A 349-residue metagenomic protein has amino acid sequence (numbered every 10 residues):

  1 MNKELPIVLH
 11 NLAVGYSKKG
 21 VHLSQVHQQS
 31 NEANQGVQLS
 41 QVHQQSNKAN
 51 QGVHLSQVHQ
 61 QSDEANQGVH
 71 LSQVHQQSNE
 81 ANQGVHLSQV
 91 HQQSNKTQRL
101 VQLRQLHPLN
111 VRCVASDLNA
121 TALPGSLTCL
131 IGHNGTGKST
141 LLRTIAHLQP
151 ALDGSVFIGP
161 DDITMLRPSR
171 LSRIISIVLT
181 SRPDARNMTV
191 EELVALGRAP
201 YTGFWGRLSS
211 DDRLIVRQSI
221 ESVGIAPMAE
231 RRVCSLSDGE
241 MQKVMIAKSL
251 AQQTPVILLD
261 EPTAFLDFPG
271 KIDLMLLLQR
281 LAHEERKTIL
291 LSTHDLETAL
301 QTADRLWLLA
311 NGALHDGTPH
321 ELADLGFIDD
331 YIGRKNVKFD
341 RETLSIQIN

Functional and structural regions predicted by a protein language model:
I131-H133: The feature captures the beta-strand-to-loop junction immediately N-terminal to the Walker
A146: Helix-to-loop junction immediately C-terminal to a conserved catalytic motif
G154-D162, L171: Conserved ABC transporter NBD signature motif
R232-L236: Conserved ABC ATPase signature
I257-D260: Catalytic Walker B motif of ABC-type/P-loop ATPase nucleotide-binding domains
T293-H294: H-loop/switch region of ABC-family ATPase nucleotide-binding domains
I332-N349: ABC ATPase nucleotide-binding domains
